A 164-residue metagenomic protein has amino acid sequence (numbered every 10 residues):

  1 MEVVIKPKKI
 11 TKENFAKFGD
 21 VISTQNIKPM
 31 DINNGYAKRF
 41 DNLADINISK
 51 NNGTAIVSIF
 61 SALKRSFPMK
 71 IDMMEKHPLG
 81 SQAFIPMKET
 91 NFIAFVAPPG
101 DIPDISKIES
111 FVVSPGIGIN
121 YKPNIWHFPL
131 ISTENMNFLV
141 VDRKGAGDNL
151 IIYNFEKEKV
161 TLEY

Functional and structural regions predicted by a protein language model:
M1-S110, R143-F155, T161-Y164: Non-catalytic, conserved peripheral segments adjacent to functional cores
G80, I117, E134: Residues that flank catalytic or metal-binding motifs in active/ligand-binding sites
V112-W126: Conserved metal-binding segment of the jelly-roll/cupin
P115, L130, K157-K159: Generic alpha-helical secondary structure signal
I125-I152: A short beta-strand-loop micro-motif that forms or neighbors metal/cofactor- and ligand-binding patches at active-site
